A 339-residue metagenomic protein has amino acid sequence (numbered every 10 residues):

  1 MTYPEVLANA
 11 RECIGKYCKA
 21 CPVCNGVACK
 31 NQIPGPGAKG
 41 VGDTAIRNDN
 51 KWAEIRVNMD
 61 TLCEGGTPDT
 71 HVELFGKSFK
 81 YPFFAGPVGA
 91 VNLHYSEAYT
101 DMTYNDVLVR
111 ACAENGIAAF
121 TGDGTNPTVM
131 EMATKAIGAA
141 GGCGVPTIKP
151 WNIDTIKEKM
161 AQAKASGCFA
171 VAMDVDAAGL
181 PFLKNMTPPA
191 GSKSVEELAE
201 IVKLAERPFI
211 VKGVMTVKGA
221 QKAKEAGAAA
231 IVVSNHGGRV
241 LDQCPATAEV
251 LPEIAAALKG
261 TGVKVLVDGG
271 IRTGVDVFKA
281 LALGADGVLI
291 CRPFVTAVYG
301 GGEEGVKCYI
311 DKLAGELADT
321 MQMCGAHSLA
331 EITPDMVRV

Functional and structural regions predicted by a protein language model:
M1-K30, G219, G238-T261, I271-V339: Conserved active-site-proximal phosphate/metal-binding subdomains
T2-K80, I332: An N-cap/entry alpha-helix motif that binds or orients negatively charged groups
D49-M59, C112, G116, K164-G167 (+4 more regions): Structural signal for hydrophobic packing residues in well-ordered secondary-structure cores of soluble enzyme domains
K80-G89: Outer membrane beta-barrel
A90-A98: N-terminal binding-site loop/beta-alpha segment at the start of enzyme catalytic domains that lines or forms
A90-V91, D123-T128, D176: Short glycine-enriched loops at secondary-structure junctions
Y99, V109-R110, G138-A139, W151-V267 (+1 more regions): Alpha/beta enzyme core
T103-N152: A gly/proline- and charged-residue-enriched helix-loop-helix capping module
